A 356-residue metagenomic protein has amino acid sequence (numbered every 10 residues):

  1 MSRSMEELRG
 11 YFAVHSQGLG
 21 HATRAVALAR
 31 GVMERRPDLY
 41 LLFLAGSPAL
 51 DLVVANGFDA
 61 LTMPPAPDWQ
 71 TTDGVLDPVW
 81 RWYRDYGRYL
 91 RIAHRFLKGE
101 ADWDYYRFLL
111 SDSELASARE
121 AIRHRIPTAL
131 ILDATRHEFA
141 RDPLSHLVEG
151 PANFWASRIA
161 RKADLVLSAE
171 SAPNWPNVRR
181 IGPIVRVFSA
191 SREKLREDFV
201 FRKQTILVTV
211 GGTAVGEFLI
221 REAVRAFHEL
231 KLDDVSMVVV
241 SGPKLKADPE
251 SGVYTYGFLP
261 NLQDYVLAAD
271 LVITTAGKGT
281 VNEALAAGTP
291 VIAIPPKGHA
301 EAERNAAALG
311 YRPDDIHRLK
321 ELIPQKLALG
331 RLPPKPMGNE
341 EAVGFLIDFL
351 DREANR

Functional and structural regions predicted by a protein language model:
G10, S16, L39-L90, A101: Conserved nucleotide-sugar phosphate-binding/catalytic loop shared by glycosyltransferases and other
V14-V26, G216-F218: A short, glycine/small-residue-rich beta-strand->loop->alpha-helix junction that serves as a flexible
G31, E193-L271: Donor-nucleotide binding loops and adjacent catalytic segments primarily of GT-B fold Leloir glycosyltransferases
Y106, A163, A269: An anion/phosphate-binding loop that grips the pyrophosphate of nucleotide cofactors and donors
L109-S113, L130, N261-R304: A donor-sugar binding/catalytic signature common to diverse glycosyltransferases and related nucleotide-sugar
I122-F139: Active-site proximal beta-strand in glycosyltransferases
A140, H146-A214, G242-K244: A nucleotide-sugar donor-handling region in carbohydrate enzymes
Q325-R356: C-terminal amphipathic helix plus adjacent low-complexity, charged tail appended to glycosyltransferase catalytic
